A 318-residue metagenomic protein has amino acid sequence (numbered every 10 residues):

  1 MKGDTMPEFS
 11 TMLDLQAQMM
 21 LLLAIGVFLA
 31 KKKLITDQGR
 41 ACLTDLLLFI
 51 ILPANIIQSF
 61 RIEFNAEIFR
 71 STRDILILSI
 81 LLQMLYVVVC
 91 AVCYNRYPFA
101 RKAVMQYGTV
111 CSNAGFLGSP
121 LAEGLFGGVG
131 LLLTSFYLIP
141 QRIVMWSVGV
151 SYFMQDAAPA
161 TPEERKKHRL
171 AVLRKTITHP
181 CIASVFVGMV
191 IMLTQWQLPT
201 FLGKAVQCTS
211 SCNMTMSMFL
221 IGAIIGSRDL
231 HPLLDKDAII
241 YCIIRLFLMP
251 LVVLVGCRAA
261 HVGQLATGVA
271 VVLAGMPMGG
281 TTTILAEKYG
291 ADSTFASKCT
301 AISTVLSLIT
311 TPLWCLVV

Functional and structural regions predicted by a protein language model:
M1-V318: Alpha-helical transmembrane segments of multi-pass small-molecule/ion transporters
